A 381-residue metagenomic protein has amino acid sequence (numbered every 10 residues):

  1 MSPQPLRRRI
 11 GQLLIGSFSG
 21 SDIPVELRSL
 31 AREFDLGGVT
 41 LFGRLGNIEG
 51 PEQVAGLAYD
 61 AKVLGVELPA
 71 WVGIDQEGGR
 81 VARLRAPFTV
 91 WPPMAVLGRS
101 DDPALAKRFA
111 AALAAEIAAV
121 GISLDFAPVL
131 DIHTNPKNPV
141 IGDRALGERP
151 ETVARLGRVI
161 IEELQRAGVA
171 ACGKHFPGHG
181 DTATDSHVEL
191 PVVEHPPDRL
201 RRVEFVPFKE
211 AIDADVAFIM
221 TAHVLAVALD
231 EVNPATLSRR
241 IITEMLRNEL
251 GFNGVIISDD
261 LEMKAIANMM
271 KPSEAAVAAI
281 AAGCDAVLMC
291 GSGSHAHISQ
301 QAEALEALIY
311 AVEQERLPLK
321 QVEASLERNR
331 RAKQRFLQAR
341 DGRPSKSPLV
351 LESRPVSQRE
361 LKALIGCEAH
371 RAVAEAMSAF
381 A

Functional and structural regions predicted by a protein language model:
M1-F34, G46, N248, A267-A381: Preference for extracellular/luminal or secreted protein segments
S17, E26, G46-V66, A70 (+4 more regions): Second-shell residues forming the walls of enzyme active-site clefts
S29-F42, A112-A114, A119-L124: Catalytic domains of carbohydrate-active enzymes, especially glycoside hydrolases
V81-P87, P93, P136-N138: Short, conserved acidic/polar surface loops in the N-terminal third of protein domains
F88-D102, A145-G147: A charged helix-plus-loop insertion that forms the helical arch/lid used to bind and gate nucleic-acid substrates
D101-I122, E204, A275-A282: Alpha-helical scaffold segments that flank or form the walls of functional sites
L130-V140: Short, conserved phosphate-binding/catalytic loop or strand-edge motifs used in phosphoryl-/nucleotidyl-transfer
